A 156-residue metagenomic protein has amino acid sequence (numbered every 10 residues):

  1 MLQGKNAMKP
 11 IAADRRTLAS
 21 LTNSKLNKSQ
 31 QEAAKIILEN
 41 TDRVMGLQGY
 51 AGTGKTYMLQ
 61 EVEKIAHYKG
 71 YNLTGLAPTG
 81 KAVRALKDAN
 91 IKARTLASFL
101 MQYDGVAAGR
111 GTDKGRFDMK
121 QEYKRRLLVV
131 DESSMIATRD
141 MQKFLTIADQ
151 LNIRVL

Functional and structural regions predicted by a protein language model:
M1-L156: Conserved ATP-binding/catalytic motifs of P-loop helicase motor domains
